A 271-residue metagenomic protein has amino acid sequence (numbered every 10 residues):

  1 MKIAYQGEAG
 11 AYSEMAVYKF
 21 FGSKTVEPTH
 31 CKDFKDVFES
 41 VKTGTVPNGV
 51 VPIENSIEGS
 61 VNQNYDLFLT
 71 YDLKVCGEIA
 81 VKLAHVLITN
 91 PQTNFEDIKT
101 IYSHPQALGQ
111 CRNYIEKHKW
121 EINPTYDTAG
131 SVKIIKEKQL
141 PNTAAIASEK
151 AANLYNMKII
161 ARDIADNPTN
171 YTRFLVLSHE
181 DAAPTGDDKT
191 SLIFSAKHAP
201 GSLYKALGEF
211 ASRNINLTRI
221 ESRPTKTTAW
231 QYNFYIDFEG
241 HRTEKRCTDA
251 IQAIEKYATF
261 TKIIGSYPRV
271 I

Functional and structural regions predicted by a protein language model:
M1-I271: Domain-level signature for soluble enzymes in the chorismate/prephenate branch of the shikimate pathway
